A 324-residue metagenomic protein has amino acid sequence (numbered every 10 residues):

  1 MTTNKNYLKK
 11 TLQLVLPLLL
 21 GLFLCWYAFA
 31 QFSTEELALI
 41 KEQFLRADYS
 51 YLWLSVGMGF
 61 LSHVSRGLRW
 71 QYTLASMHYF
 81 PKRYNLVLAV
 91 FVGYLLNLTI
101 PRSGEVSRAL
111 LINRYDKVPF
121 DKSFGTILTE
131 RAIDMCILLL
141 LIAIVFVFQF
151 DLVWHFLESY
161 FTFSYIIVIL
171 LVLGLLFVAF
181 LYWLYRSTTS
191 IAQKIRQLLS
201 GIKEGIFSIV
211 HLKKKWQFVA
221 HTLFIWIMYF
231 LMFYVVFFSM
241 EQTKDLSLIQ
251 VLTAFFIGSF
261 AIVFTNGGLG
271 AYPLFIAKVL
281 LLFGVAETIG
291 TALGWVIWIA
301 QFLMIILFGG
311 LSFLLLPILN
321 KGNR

Functional and structural regions predicted by a protein language model:
M1-V90, F148, L152-S259, V285 (+1 more regions): Predominantly cytoplasmic-facing regulatory/coupling regions of multi-pass membrane proteins
L74, N113-R114, S123-F124: Juxtamembrane transmembrane-helix termini in multi-pass membrane transport proteins
R83-L88, S103-V106, V118-A132, A286-V296: Membrane-interface alpha-helices at helix entry/exit sites of multi-pass transporters
V87-R114: Hydrophobic, aromatic-rich membrane-embedded alpha-helical segments
V92-P101, T253-P273: Transmembrane alpha-helix interface/packing and boundary motifs in multi-pass membrane proteins, characterized by
L95-I100, F124-V147, V296-F308: Membrane-embedded alpha-helical segments of transport systems, primarily multispan ion/solute transporters
V106-R114, N266-L282: Re-entrant/interfacial helical elements at transmembrane boundaries that shape and gate the permeation pathway
